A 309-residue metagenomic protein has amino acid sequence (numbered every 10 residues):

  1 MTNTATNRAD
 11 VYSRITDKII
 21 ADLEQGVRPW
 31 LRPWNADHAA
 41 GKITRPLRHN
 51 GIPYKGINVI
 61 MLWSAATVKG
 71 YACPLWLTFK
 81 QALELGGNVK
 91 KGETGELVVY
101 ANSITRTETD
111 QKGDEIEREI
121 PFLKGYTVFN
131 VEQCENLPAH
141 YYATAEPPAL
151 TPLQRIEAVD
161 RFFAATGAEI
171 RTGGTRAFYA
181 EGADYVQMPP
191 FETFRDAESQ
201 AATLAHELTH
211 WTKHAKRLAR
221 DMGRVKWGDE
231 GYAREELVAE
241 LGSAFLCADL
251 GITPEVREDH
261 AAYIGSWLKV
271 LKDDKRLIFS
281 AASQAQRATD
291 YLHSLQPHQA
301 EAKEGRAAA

Functional and structural regions predicted by a protein language model:
M1-A309: N-terminal accessory/interface modules of nucleic-acid-binding and processing proteins
